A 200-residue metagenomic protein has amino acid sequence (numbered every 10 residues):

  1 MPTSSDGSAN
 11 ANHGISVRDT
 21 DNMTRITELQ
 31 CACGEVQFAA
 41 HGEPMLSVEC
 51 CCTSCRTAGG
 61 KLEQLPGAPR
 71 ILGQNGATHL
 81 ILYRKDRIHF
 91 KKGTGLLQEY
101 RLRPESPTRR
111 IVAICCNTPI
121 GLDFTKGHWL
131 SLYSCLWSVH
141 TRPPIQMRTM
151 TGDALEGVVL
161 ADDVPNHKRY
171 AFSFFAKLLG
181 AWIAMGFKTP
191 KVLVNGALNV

Functional and structural regions predicted by a protein language model:
D6, N10-H13: Acidic/polar hotspots within intrinsically disordered regions
G14-Q30, V36-V200: A short Gly-Trp-Pro
